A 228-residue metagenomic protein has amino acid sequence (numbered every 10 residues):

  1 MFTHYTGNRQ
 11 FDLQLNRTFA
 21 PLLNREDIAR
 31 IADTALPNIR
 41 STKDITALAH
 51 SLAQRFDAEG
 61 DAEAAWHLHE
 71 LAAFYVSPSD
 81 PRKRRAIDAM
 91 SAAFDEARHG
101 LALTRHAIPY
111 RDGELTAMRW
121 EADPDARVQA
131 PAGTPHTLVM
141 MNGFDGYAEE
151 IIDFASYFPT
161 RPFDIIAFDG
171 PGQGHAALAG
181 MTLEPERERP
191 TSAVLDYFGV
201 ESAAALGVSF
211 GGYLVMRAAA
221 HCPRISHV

Functional and structural regions predicted by a protein language model:
M1-A97: Alpha-helical protein-protein interaction scaffolds
N38, Q54, Q173-E184: Serine-hydrolase catalytic machinery in alpha/beta-hydrolase-like enzymes
T42, A49, S79-G133: N-terminal cap/lid segment of alpha/beta-hydrolase-fold proteins
Q129-G143: Short beta-strand element of the alpha/beta-hydrolase
M140-D153, I165: Serine-hydrolase catalytic-loop signature spanning alpha/beta hydrolases and amidase-signature enzymes
E150, Y157, A179-A205, F210-R217: Alpha/beta-hydrolase active-site loop
F158-H175: Conserved alpha/beta-hydrolase
A204, P223-V228: A conserved short beta-strand
